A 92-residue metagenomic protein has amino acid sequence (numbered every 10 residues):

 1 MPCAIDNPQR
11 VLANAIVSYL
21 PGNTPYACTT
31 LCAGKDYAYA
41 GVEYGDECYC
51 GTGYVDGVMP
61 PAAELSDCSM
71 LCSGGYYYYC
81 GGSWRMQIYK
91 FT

Functional and structural regions predicted by a protein language model:
M1-T92: Peripheral, non-catalytic regulatory segments
